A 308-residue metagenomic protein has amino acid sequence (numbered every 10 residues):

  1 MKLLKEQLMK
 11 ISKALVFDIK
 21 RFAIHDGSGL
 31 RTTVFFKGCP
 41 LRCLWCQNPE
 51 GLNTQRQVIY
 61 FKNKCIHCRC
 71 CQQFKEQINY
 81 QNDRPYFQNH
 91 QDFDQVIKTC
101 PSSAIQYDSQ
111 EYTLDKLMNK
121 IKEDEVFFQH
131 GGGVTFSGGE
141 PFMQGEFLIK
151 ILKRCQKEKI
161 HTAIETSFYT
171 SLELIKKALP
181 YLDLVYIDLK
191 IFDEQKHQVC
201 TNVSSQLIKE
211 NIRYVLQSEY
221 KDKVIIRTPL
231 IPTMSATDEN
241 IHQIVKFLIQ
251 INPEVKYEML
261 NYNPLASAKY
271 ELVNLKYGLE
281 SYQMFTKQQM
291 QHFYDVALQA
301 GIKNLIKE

Functional and structural regions predicted by a protein language model:
M1-Q72, Y80-Q81: Flexible, acidic/Gly-rich N-terminal and inter-domain linker regions that tether and position cofactor-handling modules
K2-S28, K221, L230-E308: Auxiliary Fe-S-binding modules of radical SAM enzymes
L44-G51, C70-Y86, D94-Q110: Iron-sulfur cluster-binding cysteine motifs and their immediate structural context in ferredoxin-like electron-transfer
I59-C65, D83-N89, E111-K122: Short cysteine/histidine-rich metal-coordination sites, predominantly Zn2+-binding motifs
P101, K122, R213, Y294-L298: Class I S-adenosyl-L-methionine
S103, K157-E158, A300: Conserved dinucleotide-binding and phosphotransfer motif residues
D115-L272: Conserved AdoMet/S-adenosylmethionine-binding subsite of the radical SAM
